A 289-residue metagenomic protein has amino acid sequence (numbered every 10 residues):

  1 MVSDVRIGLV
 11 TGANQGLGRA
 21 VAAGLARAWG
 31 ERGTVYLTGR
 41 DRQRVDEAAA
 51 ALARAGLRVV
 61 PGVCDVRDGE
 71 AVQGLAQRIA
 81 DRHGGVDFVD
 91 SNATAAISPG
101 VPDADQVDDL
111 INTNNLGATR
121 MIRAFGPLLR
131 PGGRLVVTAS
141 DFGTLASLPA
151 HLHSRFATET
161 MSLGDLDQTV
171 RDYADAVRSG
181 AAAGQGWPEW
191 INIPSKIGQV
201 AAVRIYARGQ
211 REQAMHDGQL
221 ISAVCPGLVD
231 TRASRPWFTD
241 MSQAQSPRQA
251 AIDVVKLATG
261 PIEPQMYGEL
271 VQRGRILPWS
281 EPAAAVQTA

Functional and structural regions predicted by a protein language model:
V2-Y36: Canonical Rossmann dinucleotide-binding motif of NAD(H)/NADP(H)-dependent dehydrogenases/reductases, specifically
T11, G85-I97, N114, G132-S140 (+1 more regions): Rossmann-fold scaffold of SDR-type NAD(P)-dependent oxidoreductases
L52-E70: Rossmann-fold cofactor-recognition segment
L57-R58, R78-S91, I97-D103: A glycine-rich helix->loop->beta "capping" turn within Rossmann-like NAD(P)(H)-dependent oxidoreductase domains
R67-H83: Conserved Rossmann-fold cofactor-binding substructure of NAD(P)-dependent oxidoreductases
A95, P99-D103, R134-H216: Catalytic loop of short-chain dehydrogenase/reductase
L110-I111: A hydrophobic alpha-helix adjacent to the NAD(P)-binding/active-site core of NAD(P)-dependent oxidoreductases, strongly
R120, A223-P226, T231, P236-A289: C-terminal helical subdomain
